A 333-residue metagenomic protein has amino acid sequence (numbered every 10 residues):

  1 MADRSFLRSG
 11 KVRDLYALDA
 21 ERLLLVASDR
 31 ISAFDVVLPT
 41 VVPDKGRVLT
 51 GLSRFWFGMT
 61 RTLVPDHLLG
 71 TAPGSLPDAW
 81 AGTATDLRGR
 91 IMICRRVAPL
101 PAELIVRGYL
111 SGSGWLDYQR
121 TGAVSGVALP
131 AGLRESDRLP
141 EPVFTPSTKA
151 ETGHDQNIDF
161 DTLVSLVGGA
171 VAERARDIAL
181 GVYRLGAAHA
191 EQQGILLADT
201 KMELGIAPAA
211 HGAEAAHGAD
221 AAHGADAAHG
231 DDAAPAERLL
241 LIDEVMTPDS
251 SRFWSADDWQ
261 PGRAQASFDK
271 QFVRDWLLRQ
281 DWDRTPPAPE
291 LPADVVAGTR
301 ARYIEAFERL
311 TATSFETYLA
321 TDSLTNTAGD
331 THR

Functional and structural regions predicted by a protein language model:
M1-S147, D283-E290, D294-L324, A328-R333: Active-site loop/lid in soluble adenylation, ligation, and acyl-transfer enzymes
A33-D35, Q156-V167, D281-P286: A short small-residue
R47, G51, A170, R174-D177 (+5 more regions): Generic recognition of stable, solvent-exposed alpha-helical segments in well-folded globular domains
V106, L197-A209, A233-E244: Conserved metal-phosphate-binding beta-hairpin within the catalytic cores of diverse ATP-dependent phosphoryl-transfer
D137-G169: A short mid-domain helix/strand-loop element embedded in enzyme catalytic domains that forms or borders the active-site
V167-A198: A long amphipathic alpha-helix within ATP-dependent nucleotide-binding catalytic cores
A207-E237, T321-H332: Intrinsically disordered, low-complexity terminal tails and inter-domain linkers enriched for S/T/G/P/D/E
V245-A306, L310: C-terminal helix-cap and adjacent tail motif
